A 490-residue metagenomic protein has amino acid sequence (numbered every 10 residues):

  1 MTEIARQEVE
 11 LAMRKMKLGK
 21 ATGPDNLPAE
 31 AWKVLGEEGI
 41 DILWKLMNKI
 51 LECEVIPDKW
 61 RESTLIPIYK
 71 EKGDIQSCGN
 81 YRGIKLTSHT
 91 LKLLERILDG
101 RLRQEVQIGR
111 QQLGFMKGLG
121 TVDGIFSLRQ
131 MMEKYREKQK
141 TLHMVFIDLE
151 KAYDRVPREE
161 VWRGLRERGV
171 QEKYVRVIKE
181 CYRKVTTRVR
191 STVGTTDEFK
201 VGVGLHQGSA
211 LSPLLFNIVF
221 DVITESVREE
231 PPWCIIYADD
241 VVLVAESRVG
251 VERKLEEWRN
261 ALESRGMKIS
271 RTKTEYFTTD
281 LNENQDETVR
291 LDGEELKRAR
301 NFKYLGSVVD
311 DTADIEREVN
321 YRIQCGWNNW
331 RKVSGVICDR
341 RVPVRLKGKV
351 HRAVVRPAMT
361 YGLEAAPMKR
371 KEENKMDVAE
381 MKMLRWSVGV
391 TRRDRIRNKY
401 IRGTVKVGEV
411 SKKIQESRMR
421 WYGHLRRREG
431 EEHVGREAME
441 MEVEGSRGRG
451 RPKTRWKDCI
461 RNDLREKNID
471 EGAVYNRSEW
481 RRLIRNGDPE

Functional and structural regions predicted by a protein language model:
M1-T2, S446: A ubiquitous short alpha-helical element
T2-L214, I218: Conserved pre-catalytic core of RNA-dependent polymerases
L11-R14, L18, E159, E172-V175 (+4 more regions): Short linear motifs embedded in intrinsically disordered, charge-biased segments
